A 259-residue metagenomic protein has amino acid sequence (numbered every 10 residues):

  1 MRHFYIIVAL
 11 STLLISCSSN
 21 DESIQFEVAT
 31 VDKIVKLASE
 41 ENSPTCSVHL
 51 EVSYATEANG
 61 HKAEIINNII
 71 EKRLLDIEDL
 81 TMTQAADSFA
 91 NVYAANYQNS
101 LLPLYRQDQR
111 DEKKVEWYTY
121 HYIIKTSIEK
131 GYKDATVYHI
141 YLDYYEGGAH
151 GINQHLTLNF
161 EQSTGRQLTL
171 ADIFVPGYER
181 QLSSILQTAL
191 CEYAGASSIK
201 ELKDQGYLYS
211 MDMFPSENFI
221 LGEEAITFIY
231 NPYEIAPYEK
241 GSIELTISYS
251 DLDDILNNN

Functional and structural regions predicted by a protein language model:
M1-F4: Positively charged n-region of N-terminal signal peptides that target proteins for export
I6-L10: Sec-dependent N-terminal signal peptides
L13-S16: C-terminal motif of bacterial Sec signal peptides marking the signal peptidase cleavage site
S18-N259: Compositionally biased intrinsically disordered regions enriched in Thr/Gly
